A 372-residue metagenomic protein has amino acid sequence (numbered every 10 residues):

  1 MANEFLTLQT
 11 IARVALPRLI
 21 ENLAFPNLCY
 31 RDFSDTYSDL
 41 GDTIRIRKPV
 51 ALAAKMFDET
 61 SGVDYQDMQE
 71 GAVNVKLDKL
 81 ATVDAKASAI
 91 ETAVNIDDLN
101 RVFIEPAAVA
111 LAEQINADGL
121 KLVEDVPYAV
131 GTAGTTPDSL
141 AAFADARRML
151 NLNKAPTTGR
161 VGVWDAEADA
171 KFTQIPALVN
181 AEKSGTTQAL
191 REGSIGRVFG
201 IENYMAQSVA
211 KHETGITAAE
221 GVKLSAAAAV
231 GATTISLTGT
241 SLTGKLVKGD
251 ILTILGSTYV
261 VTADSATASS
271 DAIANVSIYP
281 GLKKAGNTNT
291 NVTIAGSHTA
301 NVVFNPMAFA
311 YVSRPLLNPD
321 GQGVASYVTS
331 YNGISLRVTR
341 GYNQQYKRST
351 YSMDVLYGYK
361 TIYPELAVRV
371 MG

Functional and structural regions predicted by a protein language model:
M1-C29, T36-S38, V179-A218, T293-G372: Protruding loop/beta-arch "assembly-hinge" segments enriched in small, turn-prone residues
M1-L77: N-terminal "assembly arms/tails" that initiate or stabilize quaternary assembly in self-assembling proteins
N27-D39, V50, K55, L140-Q174: Short, low-complexity, charged/polar segments at coil/turn and helix-coil boundaries
Y30-D35, T132-A141, D145, V230 (+2 more regions): Surface-exposed ligand/attachment interfaces on beta-rich extracellular proteins
I46, V75-A142, N151-A168, R191-Y204 (+1 more regions): Long, contiguous amphipathic alpha-helices that act as assembly "spine/axial" helices in icosahedral shell and virion
R47, T253-L255, A295, D354: Residue-level recognition of conserved beta-strand edge/terminus positions
A54-F57, A85, N95, K171-Q174 (+3 more regions): Short helix/loop capping segments that flank catalytic or ligand/cofactor-binding pockets
K171-T288, R369-G372: Autoprocessing Asn-cyclization modules and mimics
